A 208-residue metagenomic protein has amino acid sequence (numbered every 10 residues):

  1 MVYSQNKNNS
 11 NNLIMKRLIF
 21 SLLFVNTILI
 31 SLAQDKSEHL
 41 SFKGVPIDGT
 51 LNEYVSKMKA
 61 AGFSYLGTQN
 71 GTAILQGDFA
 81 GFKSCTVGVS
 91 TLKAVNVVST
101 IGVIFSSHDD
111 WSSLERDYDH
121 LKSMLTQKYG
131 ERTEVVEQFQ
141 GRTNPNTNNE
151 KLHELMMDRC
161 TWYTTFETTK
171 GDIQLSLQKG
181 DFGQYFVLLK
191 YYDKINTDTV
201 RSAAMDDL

Functional and structural regions predicted by a protein language model:
Y3-N12: Intrinsic-disorder-associated, low-complexity terminal segments enriched in Asp/Asn/His/Tyr and depleted of Lys/Arg
N12-L18: Positively charged n-region of N-terminal signal peptides that target proteins for export
L18-T27: Sec-dependent N-terminal signal peptides
L29-A33: Sec/Tat signal peptide C-region and signal peptidase I cleavage site
Q34-N70, S106-L208: Non-cytosolic coordination micro-motifs
Q69-G77: Glycine/small-residue-rich interface belts in oligomeric ring/scaffold proteins and their assembly partners
L75, V87-V89, I101, L175-L177 (+1 more regions): Hydrophobic beta-strand residues in large extracellular and virion-surface proteins
G77-L121: Mid-chain, structured segments of secreted extracytoplasmic proteins
